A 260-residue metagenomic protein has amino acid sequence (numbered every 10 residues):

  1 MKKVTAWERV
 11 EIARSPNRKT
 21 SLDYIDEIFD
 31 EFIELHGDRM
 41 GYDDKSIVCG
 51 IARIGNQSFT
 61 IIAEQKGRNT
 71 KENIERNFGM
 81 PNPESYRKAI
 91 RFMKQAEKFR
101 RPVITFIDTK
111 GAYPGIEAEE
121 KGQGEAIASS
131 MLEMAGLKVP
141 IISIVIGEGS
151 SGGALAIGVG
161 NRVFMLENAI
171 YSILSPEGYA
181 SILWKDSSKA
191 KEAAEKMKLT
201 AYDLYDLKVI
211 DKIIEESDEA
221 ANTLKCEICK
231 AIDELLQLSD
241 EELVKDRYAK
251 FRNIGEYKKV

Functional and structural regions predicted by a protein language model:
M1-S181, K185-S188, E195-V260: Terminal-region recognition feature
